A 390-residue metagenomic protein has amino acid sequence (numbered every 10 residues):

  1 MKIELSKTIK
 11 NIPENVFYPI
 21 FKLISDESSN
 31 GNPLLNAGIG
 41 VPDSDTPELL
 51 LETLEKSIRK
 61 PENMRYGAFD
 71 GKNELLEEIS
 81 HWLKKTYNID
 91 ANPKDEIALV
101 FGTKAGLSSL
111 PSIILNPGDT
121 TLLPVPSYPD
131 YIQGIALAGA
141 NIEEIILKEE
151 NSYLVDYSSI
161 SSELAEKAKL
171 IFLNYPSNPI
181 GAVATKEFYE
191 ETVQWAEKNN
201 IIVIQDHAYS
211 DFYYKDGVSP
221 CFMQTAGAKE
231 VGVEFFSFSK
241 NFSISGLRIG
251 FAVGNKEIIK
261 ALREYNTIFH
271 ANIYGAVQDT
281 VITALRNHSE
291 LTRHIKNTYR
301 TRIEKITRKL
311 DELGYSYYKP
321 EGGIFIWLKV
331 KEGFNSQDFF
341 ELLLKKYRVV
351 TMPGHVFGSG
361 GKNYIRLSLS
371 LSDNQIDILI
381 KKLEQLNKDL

Functional and structural regions predicted by a protein language model:
K2-F101, S109, A284-N287, D389-L390: N-terminal small-domain helix-loop-helix segment of the aminotransferase-like
E27-N30, A138, K198-N199, L313 (+2 more regions): Helix C-cap/helix->beta junction micro-motif
K85, G333, L342-T351, F357-L390: PLP-dependent enzyme catalytic core of the Aspartate aminotransferase-like
I113-I135: Conserved PLP-anchoring active-site segment centered on the Schiff-base-forming lysine
D119, A140, K198-I201, K229-E230: A short helix->loop->beta-strand "cap" motif at the edges of active sites that frequently abuts
L147-K215: Active-site phosphate-binding strand-loop segment of PLP-dependent enzymes
K229-R300, E304, R308, N387-K388: Conserved core segment of the aminotransferase class I/II
I282, T298-T307, Y317-K329, G361: Conserved glycine-rich beta-strand-loop-beta hairpin in the small C-terminal domain of fold type I
